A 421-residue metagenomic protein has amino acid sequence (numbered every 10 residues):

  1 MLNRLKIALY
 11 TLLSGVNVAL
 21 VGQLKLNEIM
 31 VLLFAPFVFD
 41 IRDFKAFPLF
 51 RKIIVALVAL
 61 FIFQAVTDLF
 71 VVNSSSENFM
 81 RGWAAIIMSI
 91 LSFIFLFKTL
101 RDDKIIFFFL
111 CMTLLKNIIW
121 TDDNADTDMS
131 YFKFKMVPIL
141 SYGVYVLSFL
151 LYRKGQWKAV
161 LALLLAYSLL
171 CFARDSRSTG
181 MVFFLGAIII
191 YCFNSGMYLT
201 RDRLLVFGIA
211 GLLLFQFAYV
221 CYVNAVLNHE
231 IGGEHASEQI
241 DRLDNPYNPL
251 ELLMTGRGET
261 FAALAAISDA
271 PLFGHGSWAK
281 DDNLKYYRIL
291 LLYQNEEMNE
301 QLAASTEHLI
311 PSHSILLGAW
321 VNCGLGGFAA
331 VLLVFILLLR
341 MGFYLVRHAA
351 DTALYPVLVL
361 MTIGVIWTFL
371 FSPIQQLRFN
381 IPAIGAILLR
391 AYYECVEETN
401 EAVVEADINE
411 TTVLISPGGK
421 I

Functional and structural regions predicted by a protein language model:
M1-V66, K98-F107, S148-A159, D202 (+2 more regions): Transmembrane signal-anchor hairpin modules in multi-pass inner-membrane enzymes, especially those that act on
K6-Y10, I310, S314, V321-N322 (+1 more regions): Loop-to-helix entry and N-terminal half of a specific, functionally important transmembrane alpha helix in multi-pass
T11-A19, L161-D175, G364-I366: Membrane-interface alpha helices of multi-pass inner-membrane proteins
N27-A35, L49-V66, V72-F95, F107-L114 (+1 more regions): Aromatic-anchored transmembrane helix interface
L32-A35, V334-L337, A353-T411: Transmembrane alpha-helices of multi-pass inner-membrane enzymes
M88-T127, Y131-G196, A218, G418: Alpha-helical transmembrane segments of multi-pass inner-membrane proteins
L169-R174, Y191-P246, A265: A membrane-periplasm/extracellular boundary helix in multi-pass inner-membrane enzymes that assemble envelope glycans
L250-M254, G258-A265, F273-C323: Long extracytoplasmic/lumenal interhelical loops at the membrane interface of multi-pass membrane proteins
